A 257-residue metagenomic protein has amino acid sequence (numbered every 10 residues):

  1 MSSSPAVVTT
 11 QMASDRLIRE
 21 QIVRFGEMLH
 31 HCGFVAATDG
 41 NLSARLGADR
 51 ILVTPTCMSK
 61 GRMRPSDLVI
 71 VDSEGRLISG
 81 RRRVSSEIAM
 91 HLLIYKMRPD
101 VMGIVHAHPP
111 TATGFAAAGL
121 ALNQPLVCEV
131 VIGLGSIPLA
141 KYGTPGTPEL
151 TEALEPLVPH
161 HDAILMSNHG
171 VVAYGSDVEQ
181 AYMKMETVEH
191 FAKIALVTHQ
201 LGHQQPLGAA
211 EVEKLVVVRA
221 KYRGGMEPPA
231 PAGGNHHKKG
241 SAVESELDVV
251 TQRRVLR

Functional and structural regions predicted by a protein language model:
M1-R257: Glycine-rich flexible loops
